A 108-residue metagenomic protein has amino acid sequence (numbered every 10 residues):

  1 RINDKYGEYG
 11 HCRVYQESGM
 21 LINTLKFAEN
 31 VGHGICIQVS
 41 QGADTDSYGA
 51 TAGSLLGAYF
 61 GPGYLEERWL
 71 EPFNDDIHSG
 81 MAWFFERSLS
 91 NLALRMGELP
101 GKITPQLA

Functional and structural regions predicted by a protein language model:
R1-G42: Accessory "access/gating" subregions that flank catalytic or transport cores
R1-H11, Y59-A108: Acidic, carboxylate-rich catalytic segments that either coordinate divalent cations
V14, S18, V31, T45-Y48 (+3 more regions): Generic structural signal for well-ordered, non-membrane alpha-helical segments in soluble metabolic enzymes
N23-F27, L55-F60, E98: Short glycine/serine- and small hydrophobic-enriched flexible loop segments
G32-I35, G49, L65-E67: Acidic/polar loop patches that form or flank catalytic/metal-binding clefts of enzymes that bind anionic ligands
G42-F60: Conserved phosphate/anionic-ligand binding catalytic regions in large, soluble enzymes, centered on
